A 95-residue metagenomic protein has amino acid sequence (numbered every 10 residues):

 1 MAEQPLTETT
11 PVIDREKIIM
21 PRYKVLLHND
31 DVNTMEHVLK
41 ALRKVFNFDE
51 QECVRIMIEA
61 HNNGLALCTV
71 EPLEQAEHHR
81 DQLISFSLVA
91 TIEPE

Functional and structural regions predicted by a protein language model:
A2-E95: Terminal domain-initiation and capping elements
